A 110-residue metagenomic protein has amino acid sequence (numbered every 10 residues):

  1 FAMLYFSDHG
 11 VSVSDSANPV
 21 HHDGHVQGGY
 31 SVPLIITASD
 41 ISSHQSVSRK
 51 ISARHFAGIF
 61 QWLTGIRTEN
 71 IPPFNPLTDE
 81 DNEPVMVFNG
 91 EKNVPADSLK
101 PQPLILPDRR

Functional and structural regions predicted by a protein language model:
F1-R110: Catalytic domains that recognize anionic headgroups
